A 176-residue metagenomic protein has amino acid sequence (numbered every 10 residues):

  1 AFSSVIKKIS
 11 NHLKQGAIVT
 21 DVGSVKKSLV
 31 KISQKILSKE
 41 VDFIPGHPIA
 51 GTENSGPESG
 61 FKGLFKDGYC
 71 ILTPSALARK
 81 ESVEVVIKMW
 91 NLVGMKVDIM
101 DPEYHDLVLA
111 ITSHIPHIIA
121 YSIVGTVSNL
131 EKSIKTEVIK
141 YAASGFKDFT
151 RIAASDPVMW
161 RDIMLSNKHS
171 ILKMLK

Functional and structural regions predicted by a protein language model:
A1-K7: Glycine/alanine-rich phosphate-binding loops at beta-alpha junctions
F2, K26, E53, A78-R79 (+1 more regions): Alpha-helix N-cap/loop-to-helix initiation residues
K7-P57: Rossmann-like NAD(P)(H) cofactor-binding subdomain of soluble oxidoreductases
K26, A50, L77, Y104 (+1 more regions): Residue-level detector of flexible, active-site-proximal loop/helix-junction positions within diverse enzyme catalytic
D42-R79: Active-site capping/gating segments
L64-R151: Internal alpha-helical scaffold of NAD(P)-dependent oxidoreductase catalytic cores
K135-K176: Interdomain hinge/lid region at the active-site interface of Rossmann-like NAD(P)-dependent oxidoreductases
